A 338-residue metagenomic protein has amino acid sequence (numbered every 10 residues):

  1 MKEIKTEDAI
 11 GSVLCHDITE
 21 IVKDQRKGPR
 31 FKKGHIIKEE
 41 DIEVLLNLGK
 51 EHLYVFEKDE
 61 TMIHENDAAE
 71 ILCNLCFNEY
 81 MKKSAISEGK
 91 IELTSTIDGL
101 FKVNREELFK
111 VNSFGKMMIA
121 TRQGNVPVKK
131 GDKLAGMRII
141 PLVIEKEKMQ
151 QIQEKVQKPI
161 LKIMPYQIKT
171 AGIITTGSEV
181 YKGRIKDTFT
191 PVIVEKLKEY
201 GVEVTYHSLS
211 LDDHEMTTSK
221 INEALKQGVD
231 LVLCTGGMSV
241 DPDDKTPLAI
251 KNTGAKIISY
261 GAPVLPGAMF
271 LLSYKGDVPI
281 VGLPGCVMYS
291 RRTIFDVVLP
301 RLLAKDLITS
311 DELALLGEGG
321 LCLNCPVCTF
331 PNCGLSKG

Functional and structural regions predicted by a protein language model:
M1-E88: Short, low-complexity N-terminal leaders and the immediately following helix N-cap/first helix
E7-G11, P29, K83-I86, V126-V128 (+4 more regions): Solvent-exposed alpha-helices and their adjacent loops that cap or buttress functional pockets in soluble metabolic
K23, N47-E51, N74-M81, K130-K133 (+6 more regions): Generic secondary-structure signature for well-ordered alpha-helical cores
P29, K33, A85, L100-S113 (+3 more regions): C-terminal terminal segments
V55-F56, M81-I86, I144-K146, E203-H207 (+1 more regions): Flexible, glycine/charged-enriched surface loops at secondary-structure junctions
D59-Y166: Extended, charged alpha/beta regions that create polyanion-binding interfaces
K158-D212, M216: Glycine-rich phosphate/diphosphate-binding loop of Rossmann-like nucleotide-binding domains
S178, T205-S336: Short glycine/threonine-rich loop/turn motifs
